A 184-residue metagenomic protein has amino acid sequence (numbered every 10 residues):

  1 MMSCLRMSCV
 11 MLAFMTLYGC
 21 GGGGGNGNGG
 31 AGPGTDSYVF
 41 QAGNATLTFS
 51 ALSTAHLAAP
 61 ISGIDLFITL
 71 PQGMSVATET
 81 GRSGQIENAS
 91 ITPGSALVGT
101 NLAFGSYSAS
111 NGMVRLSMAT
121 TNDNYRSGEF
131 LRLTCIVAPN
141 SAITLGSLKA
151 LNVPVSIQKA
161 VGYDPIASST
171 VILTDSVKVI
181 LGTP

Functional and structural regions predicted by a protein language model:
M1-C9: Bacterial N-terminal signal peptides that target proteins for export
V10-F14: Hydrophobic helical h-region of N-terminal Sec-dependent signal peptides in bacterial secretory/periplasmic proteins
T16-G19: C-terminal motif of bacterial Sec signal peptides marking the signal peptidase cleavage site
G21-P184: Acidic, low-complexity intrinsically disordered segments
